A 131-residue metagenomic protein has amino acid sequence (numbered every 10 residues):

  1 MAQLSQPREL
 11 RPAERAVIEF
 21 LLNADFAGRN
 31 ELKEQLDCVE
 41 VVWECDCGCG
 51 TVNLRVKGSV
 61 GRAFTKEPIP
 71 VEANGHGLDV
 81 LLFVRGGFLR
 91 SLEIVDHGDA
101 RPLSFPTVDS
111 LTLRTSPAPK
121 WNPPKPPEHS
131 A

Functional and structural regions predicted by a protein language model:
M1-I69, S104-A131: N-terminal domain-onset segments
T51-P102: Amphipathic protein-protein interaction modules
